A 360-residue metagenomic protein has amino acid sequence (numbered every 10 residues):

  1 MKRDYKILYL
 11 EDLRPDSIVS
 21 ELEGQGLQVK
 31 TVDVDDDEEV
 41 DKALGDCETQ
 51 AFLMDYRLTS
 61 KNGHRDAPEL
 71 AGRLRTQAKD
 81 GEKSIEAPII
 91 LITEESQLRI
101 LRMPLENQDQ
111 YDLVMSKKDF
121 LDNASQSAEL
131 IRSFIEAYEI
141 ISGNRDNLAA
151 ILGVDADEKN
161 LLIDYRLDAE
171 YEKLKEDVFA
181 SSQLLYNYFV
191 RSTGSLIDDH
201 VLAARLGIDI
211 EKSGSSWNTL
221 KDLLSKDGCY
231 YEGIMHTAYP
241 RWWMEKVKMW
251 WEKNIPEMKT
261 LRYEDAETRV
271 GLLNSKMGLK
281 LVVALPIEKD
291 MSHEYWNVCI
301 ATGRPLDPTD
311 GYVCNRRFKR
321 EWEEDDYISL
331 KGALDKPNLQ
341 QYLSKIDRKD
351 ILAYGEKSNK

Functional and structural regions predicted by a protein language model:
K2-E23, F52: Conserved acidic segment of CheY-like receiver
L13-R14, E86-R99, K117-L121: Short beta-alpha junction loops
D16-L22, N62-R65, L98-L105, Q126-S127: A short acidic (Asp/Glu
V32-M54, T59: Acidic, metal-coordinating helix/loop segments flanking the phosphotransfer/catalytic sites of two-component signaling
A51-I85, E94, I100: Conserved phosphotransfer microenvironments
R102-D119: As written
S125-W243: Charge-rich interaction segments
A203-K360: Flexible loop/N-cap segments at domain edges
